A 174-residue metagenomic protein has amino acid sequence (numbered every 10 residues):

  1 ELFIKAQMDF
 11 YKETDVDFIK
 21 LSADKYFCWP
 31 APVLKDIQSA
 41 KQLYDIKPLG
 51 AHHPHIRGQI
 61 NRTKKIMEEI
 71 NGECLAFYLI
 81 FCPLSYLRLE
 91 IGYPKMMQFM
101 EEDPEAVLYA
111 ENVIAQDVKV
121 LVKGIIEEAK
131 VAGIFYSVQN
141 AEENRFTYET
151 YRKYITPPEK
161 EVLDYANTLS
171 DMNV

Functional and structural regions predicted by a protein language model:
E1, A6, D17-L21, A51-V174: Active-site loop segments of alpha/beta catalytic cores
E1-I46: N-terminal capping/small domains of soluble enzymes
